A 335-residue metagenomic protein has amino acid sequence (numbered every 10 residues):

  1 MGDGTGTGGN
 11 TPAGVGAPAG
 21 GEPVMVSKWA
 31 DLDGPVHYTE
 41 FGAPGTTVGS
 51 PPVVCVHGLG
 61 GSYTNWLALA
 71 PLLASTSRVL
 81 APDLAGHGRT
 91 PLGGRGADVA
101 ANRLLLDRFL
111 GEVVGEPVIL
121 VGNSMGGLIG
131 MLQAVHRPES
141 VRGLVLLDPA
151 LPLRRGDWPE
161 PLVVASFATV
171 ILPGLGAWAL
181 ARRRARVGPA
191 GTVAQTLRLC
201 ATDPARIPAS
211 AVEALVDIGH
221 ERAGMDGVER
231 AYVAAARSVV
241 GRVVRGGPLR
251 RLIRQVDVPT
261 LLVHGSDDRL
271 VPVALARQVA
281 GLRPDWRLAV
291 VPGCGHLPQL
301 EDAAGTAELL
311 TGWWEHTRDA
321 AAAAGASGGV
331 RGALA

Functional and structural regions predicted by a protein language model:
G34, T39-P91: Conserved HGGG/HGGXW glycine-rich cap/lid loop of the alpha/beta-hydrolase fold
A101-V118: Conserved acidic catalytic loop of the alpha/beta-hydrolase fold
G127-P138, L144: Short glycine-enriched nucleophile-adjacent loop and the immediately C-terminal alpha-helix near the catalytic center
L144-R183: Flexible "cap/lid" loop of the alpha/beta hydrolase fold
R182-L252: Conserved alpha/beta-hydrolase catalytic His-Asp/Glu region
R242-V243, D267-V271: Acidic catalytic loop of the alpha/beta-hydrolase fold
V256, L262-H264: Short beta-strand/loop motif that positions the catalytic acidic residue of the alpha/beta-hydrolase fold
P284-A335: Catalytic active-site module of serine/aspartate enzymes centered on a nucleophile-bearing elbow/loop
